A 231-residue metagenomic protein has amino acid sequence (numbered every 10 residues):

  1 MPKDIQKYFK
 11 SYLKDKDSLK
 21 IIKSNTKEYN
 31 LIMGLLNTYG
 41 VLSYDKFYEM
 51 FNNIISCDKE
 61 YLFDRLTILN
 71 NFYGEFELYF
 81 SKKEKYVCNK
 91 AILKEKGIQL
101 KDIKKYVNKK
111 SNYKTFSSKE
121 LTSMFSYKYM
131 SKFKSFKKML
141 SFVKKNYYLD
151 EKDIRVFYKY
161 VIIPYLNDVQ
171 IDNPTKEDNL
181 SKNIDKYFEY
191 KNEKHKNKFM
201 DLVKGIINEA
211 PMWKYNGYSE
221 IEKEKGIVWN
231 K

Functional and structural regions predicted by a protein language model:
M1-K231: Acidic/negatively charged segments and metal-coordination signatures
